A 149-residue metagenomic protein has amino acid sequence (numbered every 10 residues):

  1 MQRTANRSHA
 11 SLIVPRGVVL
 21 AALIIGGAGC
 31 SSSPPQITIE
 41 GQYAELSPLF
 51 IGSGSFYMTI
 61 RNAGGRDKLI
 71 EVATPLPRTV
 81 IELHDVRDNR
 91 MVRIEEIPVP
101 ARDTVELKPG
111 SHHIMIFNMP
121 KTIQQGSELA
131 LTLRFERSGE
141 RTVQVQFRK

Functional and structural regions predicted by a protein language model:
Q2-V19: Bacterial N-terminal signal peptides that target proteins for export
S8, L12, S31-S32, E45: Compositionally biased, intrinsically disordered/low-complexity regions enriched for serine, proline and threonine
A21-I24: Processing junctions and N-termini across compartments
G26-G29: C-terminal motif of bacterial Sec signal peptides marking the signal peptidase cleavage site
P34-K149: Compact, glycine-rich, soluble single-domain proteins
